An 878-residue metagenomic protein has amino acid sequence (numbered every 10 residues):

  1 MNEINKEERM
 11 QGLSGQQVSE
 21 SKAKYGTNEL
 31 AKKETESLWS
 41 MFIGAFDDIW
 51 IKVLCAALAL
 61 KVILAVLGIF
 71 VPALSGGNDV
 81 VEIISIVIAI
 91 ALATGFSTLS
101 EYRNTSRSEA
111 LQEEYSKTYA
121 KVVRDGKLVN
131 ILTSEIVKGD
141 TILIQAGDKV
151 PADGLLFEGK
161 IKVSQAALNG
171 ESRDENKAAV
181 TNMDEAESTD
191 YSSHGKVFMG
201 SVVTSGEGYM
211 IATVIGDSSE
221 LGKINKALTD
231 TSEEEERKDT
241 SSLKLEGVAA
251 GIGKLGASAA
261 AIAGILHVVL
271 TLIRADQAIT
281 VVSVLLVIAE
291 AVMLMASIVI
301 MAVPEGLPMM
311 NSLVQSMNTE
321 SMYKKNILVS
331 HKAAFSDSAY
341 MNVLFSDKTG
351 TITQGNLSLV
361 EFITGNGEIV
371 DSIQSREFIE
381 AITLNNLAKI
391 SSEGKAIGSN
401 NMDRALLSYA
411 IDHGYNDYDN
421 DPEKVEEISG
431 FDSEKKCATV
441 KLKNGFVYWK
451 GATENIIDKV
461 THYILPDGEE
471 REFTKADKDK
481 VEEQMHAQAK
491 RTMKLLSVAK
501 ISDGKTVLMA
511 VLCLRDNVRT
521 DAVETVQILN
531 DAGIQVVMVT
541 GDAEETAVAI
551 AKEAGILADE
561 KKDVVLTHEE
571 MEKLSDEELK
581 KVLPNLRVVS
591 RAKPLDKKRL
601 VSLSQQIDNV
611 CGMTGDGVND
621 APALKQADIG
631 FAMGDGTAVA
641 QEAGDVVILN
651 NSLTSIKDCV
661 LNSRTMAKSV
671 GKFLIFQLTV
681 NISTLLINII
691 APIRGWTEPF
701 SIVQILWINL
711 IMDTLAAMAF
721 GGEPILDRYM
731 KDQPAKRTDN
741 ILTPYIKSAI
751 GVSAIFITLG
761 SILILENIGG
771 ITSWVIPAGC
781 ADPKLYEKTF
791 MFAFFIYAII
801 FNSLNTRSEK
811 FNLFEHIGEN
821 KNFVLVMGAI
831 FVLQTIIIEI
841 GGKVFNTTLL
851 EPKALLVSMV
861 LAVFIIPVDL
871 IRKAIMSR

Functional and structural regions predicted by a protein language model:
M1-P734, D739-L742, F792, E809-R878: Conserved cytosolic headpiece of P-type ATPases
V66, I800, L804-R807: Structural signal for the C-terminal ends of transmembrane alpha-helices and the immediately following loop
V680-S683, G751-S761: Core segments of transmembrane alpha-helices that mediate helix-helix packing or line hydrophobic substrate/ligand
P692-S701, L765-Y786: Helix-coil boundary and interhelical linker segments in multi-pass alpha-helical membrane proteins
M712, I757-T758, Y786-S803: Generic alpha-helical transmembrane segments
K736-I755, A781-F790: Membrane-water interface at loop-to-transmembrane-helix junctions
F756-G770, Q834-N846: Alpha-helical transmembrane segments and their membrane-interface junctions in multi-pass membrane proteins
